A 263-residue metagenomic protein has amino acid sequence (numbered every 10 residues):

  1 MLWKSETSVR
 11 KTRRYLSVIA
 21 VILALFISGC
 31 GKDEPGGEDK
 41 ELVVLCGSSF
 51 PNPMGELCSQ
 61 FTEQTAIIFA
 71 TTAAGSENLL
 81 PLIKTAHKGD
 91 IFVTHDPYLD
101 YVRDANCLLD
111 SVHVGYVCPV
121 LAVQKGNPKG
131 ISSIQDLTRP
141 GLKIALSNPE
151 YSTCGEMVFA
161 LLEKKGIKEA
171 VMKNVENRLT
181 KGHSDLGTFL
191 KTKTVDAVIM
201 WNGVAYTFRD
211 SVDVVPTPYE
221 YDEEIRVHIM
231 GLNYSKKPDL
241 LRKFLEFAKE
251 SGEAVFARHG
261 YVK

Functional and structural regions predicted by a protein language model:
W3-S17: Bacterial N-terminal signal peptides that target proteins for export
E6-T7, L23, T194: Intrinsically disordered, low-complexity regions enriched in Ser/Pro/Gly/Gln/His and often acidic
V9-R13, A24, G31: Short, intrinsically disordered low-complexity segments
S17-F26: Bacterial N-terminal signal peptides
C30-Q64, T72, E77-H87, T94-V117 (+1 more regions): Exported/periplasmic ABC-transporter solute-binding proteins
F69: Hydrophobic anchor at the start of a short beta-strand that flanks the dinucleotide cofactor-binding loop
